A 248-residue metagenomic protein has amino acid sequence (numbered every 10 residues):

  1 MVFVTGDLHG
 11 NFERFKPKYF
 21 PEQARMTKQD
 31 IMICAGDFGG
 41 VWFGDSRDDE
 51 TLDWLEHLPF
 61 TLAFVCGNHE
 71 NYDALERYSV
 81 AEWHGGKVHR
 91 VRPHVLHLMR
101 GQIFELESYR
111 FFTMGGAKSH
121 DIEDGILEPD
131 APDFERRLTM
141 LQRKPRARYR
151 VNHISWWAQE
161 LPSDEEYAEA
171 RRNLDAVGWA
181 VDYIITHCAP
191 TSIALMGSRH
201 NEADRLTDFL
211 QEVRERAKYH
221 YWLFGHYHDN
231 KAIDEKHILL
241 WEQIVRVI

Functional and structural regions predicted by a protein language model:
M1-H9, S108-A117, I185-H187, L239-E242: Active-site-proximal beta-strand elements of phosphoester/diester hydrolases
M1-V4, L8-R14, A131-F134, A147: Acidic, histidine-bearing metal-coordination/catalytic regions of metal-dependent phosphoesterases
V4, I31-A35, Y183-H187, L223: Structural motif
T5, G10-L106, R199, A203-Q211 (+2 more regions): Core catalytic region of metal-dependent phosphoesterases/phosphodiesterases, especially metallo-beta-lactamase-like
L8-H9, F38-G39, N68-N71, A117-K118 (+2 more regions): Catalytic metal-binding/acid-base residues of hydrolase active sites
P93, Y109-H200: Active-site-proximal loop/helix segment associated with metal-binding centers of metalloenzymes
F104-L106, N230-H237: Short loop/helix-cap segments at secondary-structure boundaries that form the rim of catalytic
